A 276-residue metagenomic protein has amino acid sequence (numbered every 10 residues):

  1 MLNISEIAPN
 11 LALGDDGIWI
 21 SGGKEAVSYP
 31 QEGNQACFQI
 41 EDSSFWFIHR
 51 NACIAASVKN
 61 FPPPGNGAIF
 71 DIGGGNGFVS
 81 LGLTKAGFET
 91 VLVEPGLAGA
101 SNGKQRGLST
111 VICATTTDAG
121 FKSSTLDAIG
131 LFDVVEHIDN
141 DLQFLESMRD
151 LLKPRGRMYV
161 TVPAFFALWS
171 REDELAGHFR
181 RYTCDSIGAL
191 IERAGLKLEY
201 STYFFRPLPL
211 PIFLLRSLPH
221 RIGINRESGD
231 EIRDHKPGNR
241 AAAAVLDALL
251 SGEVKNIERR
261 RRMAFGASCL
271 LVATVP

Functional and structural regions predicted by a protein language model:
M1-S124, A128-F132, L142-L145, I232 (+4 more regions): Conserved N-terminal segment of class I S-adenosyl-L-methionine
F38-Q39, M158-R180, C184-E192: Short, glycine-/aromatic-enriched active-site segment of Class I SAM-dependent methyltransferases
D133, H137: A short His-aromatic
L142-R157: A short glycine-rich, Lys/Arg-flanked "PGG" loop and its adjoining helix->strand segment in the class I
L196-R206: Conserved S-adenosyl-L-methionine
F205-P207, P211-D230: Active-site-adjacent helix/loop segment of glycosyltransferases that harbors family-specific signature motifs
R216-H220, M263-P276: Core SAM-dependent methyltransferase catalytic element
